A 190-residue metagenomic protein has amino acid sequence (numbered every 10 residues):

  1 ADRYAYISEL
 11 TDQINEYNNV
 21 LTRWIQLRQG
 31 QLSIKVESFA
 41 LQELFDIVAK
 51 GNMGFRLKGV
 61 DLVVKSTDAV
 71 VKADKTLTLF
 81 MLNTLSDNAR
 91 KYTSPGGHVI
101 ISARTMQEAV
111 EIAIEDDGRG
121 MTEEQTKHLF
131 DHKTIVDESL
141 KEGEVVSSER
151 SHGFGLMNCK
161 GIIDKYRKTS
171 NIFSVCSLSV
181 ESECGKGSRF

Functional and structural regions predicted by a protein language model:
E9-Y17: Short alpha-helical segment of the dimerization/phosphotransfer core of two-component systems
Q29-I34, S66, V70-A73: Conserved micro-motifs of the catalytic ATP-binding
N88-R90: Short helix-loop "hinge" at the ATP-lid/N-box region of the Bergerat-fold HATPase_c
G96-E108: Short beta-strand/loop element within the Bergerat-fold HATPase_c
D116: Acidic ATP/Mg2+-coordinating residue in the GHKL
M121-E142: Short conserved segment of the HATPase_c
G143-K160: Glycine-rich phosphate-binding loop
G143-V146, D164-E181: Glycine-rich ATP-binding loops of the HATPase_c
